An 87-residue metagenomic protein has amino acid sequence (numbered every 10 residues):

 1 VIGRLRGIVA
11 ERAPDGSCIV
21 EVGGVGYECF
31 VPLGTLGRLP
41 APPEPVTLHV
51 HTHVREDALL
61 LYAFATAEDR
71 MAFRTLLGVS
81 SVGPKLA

Functional and structural regions predicted by a protein language model:
V1: Short boundary/loop segments of OB/S1/cold-shock single-stranded nucleic-acid-binding domains
R4-R6, A10-A87: Long, highly charged, low-complexity intrinsically disordered interaction regions that mediate electrostatic DNA/RNA
